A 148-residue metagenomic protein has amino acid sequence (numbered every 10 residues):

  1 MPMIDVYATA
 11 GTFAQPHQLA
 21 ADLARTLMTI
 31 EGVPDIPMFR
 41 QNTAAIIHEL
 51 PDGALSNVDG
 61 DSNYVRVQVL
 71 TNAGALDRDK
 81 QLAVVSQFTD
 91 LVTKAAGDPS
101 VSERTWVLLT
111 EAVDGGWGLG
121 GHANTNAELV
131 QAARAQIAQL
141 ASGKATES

Functional and structural regions predicted by a protein language model:
P2-S148: A domain-level signal for the structural core that forms small-molecule/cofactor-binding pockets and catalytic centers
